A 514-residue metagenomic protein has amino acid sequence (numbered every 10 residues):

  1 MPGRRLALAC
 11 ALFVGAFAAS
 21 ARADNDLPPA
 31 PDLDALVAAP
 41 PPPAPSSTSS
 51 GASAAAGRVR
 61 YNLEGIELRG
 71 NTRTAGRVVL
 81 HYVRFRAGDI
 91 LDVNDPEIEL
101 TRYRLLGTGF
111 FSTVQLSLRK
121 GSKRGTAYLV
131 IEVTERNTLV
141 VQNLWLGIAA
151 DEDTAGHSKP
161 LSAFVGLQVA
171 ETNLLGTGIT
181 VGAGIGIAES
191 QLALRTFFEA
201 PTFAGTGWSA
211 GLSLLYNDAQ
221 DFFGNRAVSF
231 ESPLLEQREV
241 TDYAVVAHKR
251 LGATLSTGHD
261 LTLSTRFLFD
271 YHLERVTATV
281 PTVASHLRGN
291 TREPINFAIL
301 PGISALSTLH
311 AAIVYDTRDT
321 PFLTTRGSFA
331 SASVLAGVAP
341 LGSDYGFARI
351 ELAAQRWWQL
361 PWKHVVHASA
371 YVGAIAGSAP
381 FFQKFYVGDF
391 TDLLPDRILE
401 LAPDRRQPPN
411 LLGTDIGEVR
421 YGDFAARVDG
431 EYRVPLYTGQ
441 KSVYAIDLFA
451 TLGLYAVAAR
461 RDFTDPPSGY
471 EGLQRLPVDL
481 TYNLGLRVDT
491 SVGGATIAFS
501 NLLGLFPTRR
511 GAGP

Functional and structural regions predicted by a protein language model:
M1-G3: N-terminal secretory signal peptides that target proteins for export/translocation
A7-A16: Bacterial N-terminal signal peptides
F17-A23: Sec/Tat signal peptide C-region and signal peptidase I cleavage site
D24-E152, F164-E171, V181-T202, L251 (+9 more regions): Periplasmic polypeptide-binding modules associated with outer-membrane biogenesis and secretion
Q115, K123-R318, F329-A330, P403-P408 (+2 more regions): Gram-negative/organellar outer-membrane beta-barrel architecture
D153, T291-G302, L306-L473, L484 (+1 more regions): C-terminal outer-membrane beta-barrel translocator/porin domains of Gram-negative envelope proteins and their
D260-L268, W362-V366, T438-K441, G493: Secondary-structure transition into beta-strands, especially the periplasmic turns and strand N-termini that construct
S468-I497, N501-L503: C-terminal structured "cap/appendage" subdomains that terminate the fold
